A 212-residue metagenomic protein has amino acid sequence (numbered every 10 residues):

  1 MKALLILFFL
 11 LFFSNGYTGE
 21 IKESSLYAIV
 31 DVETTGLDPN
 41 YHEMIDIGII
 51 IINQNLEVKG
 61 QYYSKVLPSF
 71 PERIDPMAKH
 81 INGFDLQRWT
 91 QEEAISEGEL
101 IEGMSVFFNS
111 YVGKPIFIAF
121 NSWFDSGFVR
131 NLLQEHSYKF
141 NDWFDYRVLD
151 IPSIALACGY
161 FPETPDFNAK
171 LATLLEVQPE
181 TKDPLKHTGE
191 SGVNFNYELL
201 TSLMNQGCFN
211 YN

Functional and structural regions predicted by a protein language model:
A3-F12: Sec-dependent N-terminal signal peptides
G16-T18, E23: Boundary at the C-terminal end of the N-terminal hydrophobic targeting segment
E23-A28, T35-W123, L174, H187: Conserved non-catalytic scaffold segment of RNase H-like nuclease domains
I29-D31, V148: Generic enzyme active-site microenvironment
E43-I45, N131-E135: Short, glycine/charged-enriched secondary-structure capping and boundary segments
V66-P68, R73-D75, K79-N82, L86-W89 (+1 more regions): Active-site-proximal helix-loop-helix substrate-binding element of RNase H-like nuclease domains
I116-W123, G127-F128, L132-L133, P165-N212: Acidic, Mg2+-coordinating catalytic module of metal-dependent nucleases/exonucleases that use a two-metal-ion mechanism
Q134-F144: A short alpha->loop->secondary-structure connector
